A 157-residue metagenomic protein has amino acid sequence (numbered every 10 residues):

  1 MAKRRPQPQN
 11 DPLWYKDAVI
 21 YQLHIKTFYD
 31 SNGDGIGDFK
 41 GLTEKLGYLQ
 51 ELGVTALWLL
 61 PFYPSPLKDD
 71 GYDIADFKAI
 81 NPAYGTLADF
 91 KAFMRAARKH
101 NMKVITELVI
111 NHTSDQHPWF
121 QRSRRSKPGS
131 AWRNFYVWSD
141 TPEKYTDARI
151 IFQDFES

Functional and structural regions predicted by a protein language model:
A2-S157: Acidic/aromatic-lined carbohydrate-recognition and catalytic surfaces of CAZymes acting on diverse glycans
